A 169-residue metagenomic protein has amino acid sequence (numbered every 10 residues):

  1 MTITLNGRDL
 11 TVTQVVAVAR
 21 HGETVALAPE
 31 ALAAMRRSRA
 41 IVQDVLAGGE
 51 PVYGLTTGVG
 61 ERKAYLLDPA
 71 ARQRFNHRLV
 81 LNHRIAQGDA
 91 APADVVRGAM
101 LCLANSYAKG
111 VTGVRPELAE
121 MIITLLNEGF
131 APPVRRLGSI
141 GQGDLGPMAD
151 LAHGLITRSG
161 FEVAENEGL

Functional and structural regions predicted by a protein language model:
M1-L169: Conserved, well-structured ligand/cofactor-binding cores
